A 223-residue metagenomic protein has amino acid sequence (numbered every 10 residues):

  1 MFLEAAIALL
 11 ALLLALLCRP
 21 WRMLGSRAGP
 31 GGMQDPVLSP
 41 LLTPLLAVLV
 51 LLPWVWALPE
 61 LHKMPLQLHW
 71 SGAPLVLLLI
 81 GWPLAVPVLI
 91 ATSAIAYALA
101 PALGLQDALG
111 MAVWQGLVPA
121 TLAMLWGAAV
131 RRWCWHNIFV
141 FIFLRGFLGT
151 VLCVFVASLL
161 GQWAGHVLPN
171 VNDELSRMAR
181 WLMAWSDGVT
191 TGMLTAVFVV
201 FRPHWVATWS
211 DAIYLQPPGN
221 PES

Functional and structural regions predicted by a protein language model:
M1-A6, V130-F201: Membrane-embedded alpha-helical hairpins and interfacial helices in multi-pass inner-membrane proteins
M1-E4, Q34-S39, Q106-M111, S176-R180: Interfacial loop-to-helix junctions that mark the boundaries of transmembrane helices in multi-pass membrane
M1-V76: Hydrophobic transmembrane alpha-helices
A8-L16, P74, L78, G116-G127 (+1 more regions): Hydrophobic cores of alpha-helical transmembrane segments in multi-pass inner/ER membrane proteins, independent
L14-R22, A96-G161: Short helix-perturbing small/polar motifs within transmembrane alpha-helices
G32-P36, H136-I138, H204-W209: Flexible, glycine/charged-enriched surface loops at secondary-structure junctions
L49-A123: Alpha-helical membrane segments and adjacent membrane-interface helices in multi-pass membrane proteins
F198, R202-S223: Short, highly charged, low-complexity non-transmembrane loops/tails of multi-pass membrane proteins
